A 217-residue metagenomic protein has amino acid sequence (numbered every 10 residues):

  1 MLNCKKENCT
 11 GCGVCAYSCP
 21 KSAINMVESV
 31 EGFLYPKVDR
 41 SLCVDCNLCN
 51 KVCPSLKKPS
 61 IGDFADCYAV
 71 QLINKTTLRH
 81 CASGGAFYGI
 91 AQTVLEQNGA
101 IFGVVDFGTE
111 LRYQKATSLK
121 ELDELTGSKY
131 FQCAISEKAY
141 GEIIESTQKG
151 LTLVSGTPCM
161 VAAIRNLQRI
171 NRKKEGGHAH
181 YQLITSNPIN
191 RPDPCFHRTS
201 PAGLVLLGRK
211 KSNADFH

Functional and structural regions predicted by a protein language model:
L2-N8, V14-E31, Y35-K37, N47-F64: Iron-sulfur cluster-binding cysteine motifs and their immediate structural context in ferredoxin-like electron-transfer
G11, D45, L153-V154: Conserved SAM-binding loop
S41-L42: Short, charged amphipathic alpha-helical surface segments
P54, S60-H217: Iron-sulfur-associated redox domains of electron-transfer enzymes in respiratory and anaerobic energy metabolism
